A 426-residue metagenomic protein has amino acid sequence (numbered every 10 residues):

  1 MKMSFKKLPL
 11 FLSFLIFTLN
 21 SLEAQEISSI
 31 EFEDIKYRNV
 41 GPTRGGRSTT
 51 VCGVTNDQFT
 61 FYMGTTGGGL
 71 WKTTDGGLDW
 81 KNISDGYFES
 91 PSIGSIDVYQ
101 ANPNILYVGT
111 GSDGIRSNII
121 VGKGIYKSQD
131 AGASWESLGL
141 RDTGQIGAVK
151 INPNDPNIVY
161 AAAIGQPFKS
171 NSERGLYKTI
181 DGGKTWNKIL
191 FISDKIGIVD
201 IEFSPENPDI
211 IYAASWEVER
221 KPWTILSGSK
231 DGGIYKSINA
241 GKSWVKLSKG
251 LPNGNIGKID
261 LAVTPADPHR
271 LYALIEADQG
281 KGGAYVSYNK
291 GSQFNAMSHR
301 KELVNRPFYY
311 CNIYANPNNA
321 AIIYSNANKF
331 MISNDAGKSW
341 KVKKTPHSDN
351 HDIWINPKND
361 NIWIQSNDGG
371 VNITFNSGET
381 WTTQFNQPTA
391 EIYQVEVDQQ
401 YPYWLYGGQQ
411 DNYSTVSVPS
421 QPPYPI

Functional and structural regions predicted by a protein language model:
M1-I27: Bacterial Sec-dependent N-terminal signal peptides
Q25-I426: Beta-propeller blade termini and top-face loops
